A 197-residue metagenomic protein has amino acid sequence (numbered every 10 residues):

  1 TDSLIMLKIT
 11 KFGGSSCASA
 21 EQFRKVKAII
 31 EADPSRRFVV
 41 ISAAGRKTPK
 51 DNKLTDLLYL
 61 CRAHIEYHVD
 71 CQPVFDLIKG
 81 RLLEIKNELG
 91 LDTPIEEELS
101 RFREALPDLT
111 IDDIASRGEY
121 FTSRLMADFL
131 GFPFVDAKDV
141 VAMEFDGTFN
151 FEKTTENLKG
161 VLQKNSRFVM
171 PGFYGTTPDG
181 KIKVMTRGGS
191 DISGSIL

Functional and structural regions predicted by a protein language model:
D2-L197: Nucleotide/pyrophosphate-binding catalytic subdomain
